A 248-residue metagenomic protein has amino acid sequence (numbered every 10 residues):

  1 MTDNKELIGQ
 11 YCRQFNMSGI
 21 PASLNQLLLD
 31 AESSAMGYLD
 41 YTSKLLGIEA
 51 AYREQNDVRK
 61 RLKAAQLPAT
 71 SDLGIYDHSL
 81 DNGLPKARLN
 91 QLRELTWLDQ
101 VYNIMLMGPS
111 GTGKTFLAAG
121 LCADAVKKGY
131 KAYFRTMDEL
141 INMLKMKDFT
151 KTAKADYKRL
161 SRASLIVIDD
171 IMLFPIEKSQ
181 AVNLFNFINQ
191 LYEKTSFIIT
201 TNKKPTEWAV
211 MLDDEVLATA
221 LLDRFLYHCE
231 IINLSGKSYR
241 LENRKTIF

Functional and structural regions predicted by a protein language model:
M1-Q10, K245-F248: Intrinsically disordered, low-complexity and often Lys/Arg-enriched segments
G9, R13, S18-P68: Interdomain "pre-motor" coupling segment immediately N-terminal to P-loop NTPase/helicase cores
L24, K131, E139-S161, I168-F248: Replace "adjacent to P-loop NTPase cores in ATP/GTP-dependent enzymes" with "adjacent to NTP-binding cores
S71-L95: N-terminal pre-Walker A segment at the start of P-loop NTPase domains
T96, L106-Y130: Walker A/P-loop
L98-Q100: Predominantly long cytosolic amphipathic alpha-helical stalk/bundle segments
N103: Walker A (P-loop) ATP-phosphate-binding motif of ABC ATPase nucleotide-binding domains
